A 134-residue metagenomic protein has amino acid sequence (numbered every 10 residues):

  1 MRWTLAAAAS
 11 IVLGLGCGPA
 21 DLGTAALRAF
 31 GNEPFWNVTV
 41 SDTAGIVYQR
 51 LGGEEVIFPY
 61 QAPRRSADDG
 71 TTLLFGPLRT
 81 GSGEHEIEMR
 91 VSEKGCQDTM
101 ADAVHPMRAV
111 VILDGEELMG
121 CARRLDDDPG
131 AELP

Functional and structural regions predicted by a protein language model:
M1-A7: Bacterial N-terminal signal peptides that target proteins for export
A8-V12: Classic N-terminal secretory signal peptides
G14-G16: C-terminal motif of bacterial Sec signal peptides marking the signal peptidase cleavage site
G18-P134: Cysteine-centric segments in proteins
